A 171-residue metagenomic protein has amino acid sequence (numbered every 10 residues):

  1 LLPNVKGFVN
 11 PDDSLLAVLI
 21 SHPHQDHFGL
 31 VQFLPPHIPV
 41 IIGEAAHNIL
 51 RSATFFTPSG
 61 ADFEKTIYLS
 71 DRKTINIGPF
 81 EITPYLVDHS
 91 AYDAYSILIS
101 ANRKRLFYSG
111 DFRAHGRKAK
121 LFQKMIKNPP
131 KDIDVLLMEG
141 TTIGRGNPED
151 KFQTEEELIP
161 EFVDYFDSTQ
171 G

Functional and structural regions predicted by a protein language model:
L1-L19, Q25-G171: His/Asp/Glu-rich metal-coordinating catalytic cores of metallo-dependent phosphodiesterases/hydrolases acting on
